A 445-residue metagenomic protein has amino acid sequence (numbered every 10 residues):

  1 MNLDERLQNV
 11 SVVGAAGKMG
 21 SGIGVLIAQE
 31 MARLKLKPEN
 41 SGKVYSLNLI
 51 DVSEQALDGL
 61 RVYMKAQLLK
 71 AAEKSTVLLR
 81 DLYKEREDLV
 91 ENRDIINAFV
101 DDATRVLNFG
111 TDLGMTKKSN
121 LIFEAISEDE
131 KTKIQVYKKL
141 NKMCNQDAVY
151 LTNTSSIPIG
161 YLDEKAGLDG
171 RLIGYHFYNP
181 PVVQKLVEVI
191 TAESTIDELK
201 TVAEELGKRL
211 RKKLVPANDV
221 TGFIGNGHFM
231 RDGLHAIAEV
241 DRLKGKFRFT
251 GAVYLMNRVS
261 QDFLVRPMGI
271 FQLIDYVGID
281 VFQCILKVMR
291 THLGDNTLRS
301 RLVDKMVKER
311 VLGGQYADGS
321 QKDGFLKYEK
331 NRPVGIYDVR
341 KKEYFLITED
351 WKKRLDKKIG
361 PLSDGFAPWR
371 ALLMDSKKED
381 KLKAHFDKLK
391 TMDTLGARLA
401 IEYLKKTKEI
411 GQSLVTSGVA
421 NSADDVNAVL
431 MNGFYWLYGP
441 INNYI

Functional and structural regions predicted by a protein language model:
M1-I445: N-terminal glycine-rich phosphate-binding loop for ADP-containing cofactors
